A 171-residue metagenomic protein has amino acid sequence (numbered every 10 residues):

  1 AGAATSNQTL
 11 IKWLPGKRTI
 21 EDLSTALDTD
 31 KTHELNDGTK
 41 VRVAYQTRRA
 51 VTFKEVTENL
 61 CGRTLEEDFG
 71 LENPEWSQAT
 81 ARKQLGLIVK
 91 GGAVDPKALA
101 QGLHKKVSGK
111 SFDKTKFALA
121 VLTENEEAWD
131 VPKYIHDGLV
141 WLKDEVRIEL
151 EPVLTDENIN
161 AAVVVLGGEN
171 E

Functional and structural regions predicted by a protein language model:
A1-E171: Acidic, divalent-metal-binding catalytic cores of TOPRIM and closely related two-metal-ion phosphodiester/pyrophosphate
